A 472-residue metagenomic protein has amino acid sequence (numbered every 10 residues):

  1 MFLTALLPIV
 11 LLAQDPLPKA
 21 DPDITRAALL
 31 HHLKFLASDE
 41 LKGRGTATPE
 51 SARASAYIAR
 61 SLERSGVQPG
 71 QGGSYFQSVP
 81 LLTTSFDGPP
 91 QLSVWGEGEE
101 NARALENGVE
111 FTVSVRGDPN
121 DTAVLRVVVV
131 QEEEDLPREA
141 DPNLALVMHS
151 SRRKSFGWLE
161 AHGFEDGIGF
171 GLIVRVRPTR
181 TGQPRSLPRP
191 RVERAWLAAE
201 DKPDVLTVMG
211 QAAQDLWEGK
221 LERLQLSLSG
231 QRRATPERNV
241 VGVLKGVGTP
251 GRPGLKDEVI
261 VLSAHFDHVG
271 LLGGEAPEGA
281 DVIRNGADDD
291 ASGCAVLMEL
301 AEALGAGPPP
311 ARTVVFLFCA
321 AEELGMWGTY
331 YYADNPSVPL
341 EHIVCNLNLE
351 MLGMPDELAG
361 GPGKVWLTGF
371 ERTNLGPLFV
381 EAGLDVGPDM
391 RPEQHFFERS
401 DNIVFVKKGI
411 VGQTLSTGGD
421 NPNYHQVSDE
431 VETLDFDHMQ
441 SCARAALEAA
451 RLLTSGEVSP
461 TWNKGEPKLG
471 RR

Functional and structural regions predicted by a protein language model:
A13-A54, I58-G70, L244-K245, R252 (+2 more regions): N-terminal hydrophobic or amphipathic helices/low-complexity stretches enriched in small/hydrophobic/Pro/Gly
P16-D23, D39-P49, R64, S114-V115 (+12 more regions): Second-shell loop/turn segments in exported
I24, A28-H31, F35, P49-R64 (+13 more regions): Extracytoplasmic/secreted proteins, especially bacterial periplasmic and envelope-associated proteins
K42-A145, R153-G157, F370: Noncatalytic luminal/extracellular "stalk/propeptide" segments of secretory-pathway proteins
W95, N107-D135, R189-G286, E299-E302 (+3 more regions): Soluble metallo-hydrolase cores and metallopeptidase-like ectodomains found primarily in the secretory/periplasmic
R126-Q183, G251: A conserved hydrophobic secondary-structure block that centers on an alpha-helix together with its immediately flanking
R194, P203-L206, G210-Q214, P309 (+2 more regions): Metal-dependent peptidase/peptidase-like ectodomains
E302, P422-R472: His/Asp/Glu-rich mid-to-C-terminal helical/loop segments that flank catalytic regions of hydrolases
